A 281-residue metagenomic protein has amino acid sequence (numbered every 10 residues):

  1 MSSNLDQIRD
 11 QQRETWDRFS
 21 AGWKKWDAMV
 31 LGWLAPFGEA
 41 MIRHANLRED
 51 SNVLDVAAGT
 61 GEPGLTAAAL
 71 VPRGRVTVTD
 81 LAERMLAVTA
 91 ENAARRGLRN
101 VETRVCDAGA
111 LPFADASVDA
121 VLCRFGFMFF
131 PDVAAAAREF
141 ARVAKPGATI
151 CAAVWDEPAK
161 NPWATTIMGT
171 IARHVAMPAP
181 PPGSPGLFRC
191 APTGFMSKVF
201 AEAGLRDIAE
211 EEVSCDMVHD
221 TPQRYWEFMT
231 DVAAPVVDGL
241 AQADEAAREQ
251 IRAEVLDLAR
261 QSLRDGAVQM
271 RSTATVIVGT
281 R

Functional and structural regions predicted by a protein language model:
S2-T15, G22, W26-A35, T60-E62 (+1 more regions): Conserved Class I S-adenosyl-L-methionine
G32-S51, T66: Conserved alpha-helix/loop element of class I SAM-dependent methyltransferases that forms part of the SAM/SAH-binding
N52-L111, A120, A134-A135: Class I SAM-dependent methyltransferase SAM/SAH-binding core
L54, S117-F125, A274-V276: Short SAM/SAH-binding signature in class I
V71, A93, I171, F200 (+2 more regions): Conserved hydrophobic residues forming the short capping helix/wall of the S-adenosyl-L-methionine
D119-A134, D156: A short SAM/SAH-binding and catalytic strip from SAM-dependent methyltransferases
A134-T149: A short glycine-rich, Lys/Arg-flanked "PGG" loop and its adjoining helix->strand segment in the class I
T149-M177: Conserved class I S-adenosyl-L-methionine
